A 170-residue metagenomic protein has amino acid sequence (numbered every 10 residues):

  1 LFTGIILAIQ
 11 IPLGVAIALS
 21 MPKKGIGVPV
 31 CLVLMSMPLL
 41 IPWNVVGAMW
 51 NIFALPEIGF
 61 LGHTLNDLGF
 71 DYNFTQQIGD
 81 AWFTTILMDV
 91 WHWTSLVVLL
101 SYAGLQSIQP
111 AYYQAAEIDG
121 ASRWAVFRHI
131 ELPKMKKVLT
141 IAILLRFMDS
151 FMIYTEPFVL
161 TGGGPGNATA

Functional and structural regions predicted by a protein language model:
L1-A170: A structural signal for multi-pass alpha-helical bundles of membrane permease subunits that mediate small-molecule
